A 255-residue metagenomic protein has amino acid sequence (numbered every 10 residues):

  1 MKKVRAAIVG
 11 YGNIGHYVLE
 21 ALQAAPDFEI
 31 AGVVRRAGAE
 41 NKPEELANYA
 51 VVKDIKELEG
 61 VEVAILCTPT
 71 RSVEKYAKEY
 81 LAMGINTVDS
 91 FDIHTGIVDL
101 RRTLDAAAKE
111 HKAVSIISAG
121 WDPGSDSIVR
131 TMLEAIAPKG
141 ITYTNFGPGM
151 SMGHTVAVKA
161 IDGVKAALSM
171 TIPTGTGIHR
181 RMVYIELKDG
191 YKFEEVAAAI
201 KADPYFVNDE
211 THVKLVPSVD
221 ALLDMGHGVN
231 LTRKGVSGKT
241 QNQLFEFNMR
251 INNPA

Functional and structural regions predicted by a protein language model:
M1-A82: N-terminal glycine-/serine-/threonine-rich beta1-alpha1-beta2 phosphate-ribose binding loop of Rossmann-like
G12-I14, H94-I97, S118-D126, P148-S151 (+1 more regions): Gly/Ser/Thr-rich loops at beta-strand to alpha-helix junctions that form or flank small-molecule/cofactor-binding
H16, A24-I55, G149-A255: C-terminal substrate-binding/catalytic lobe of Rossmann-fold NAD(P)-dependent oxidoreductases
E79-Y80, A108, V158: Generic structural signal for hydrophobic
D89, S115-A119, N145, L168-S169: General beta-strand structural signal in soluble alpha/beta enzymes
F91-S115: Rossmann-fold NAD(P)-binding glycine/threonine-rich loop
A113, K139-Y143, G163: A short alpha-helix-loop-beta-strand transition element characteristic of N-terminal alpha/beta dinucleotide-binding
S125-N145, H154-T155: Rossmann-like NAD(P)H-binding beta-loop-alpha module
